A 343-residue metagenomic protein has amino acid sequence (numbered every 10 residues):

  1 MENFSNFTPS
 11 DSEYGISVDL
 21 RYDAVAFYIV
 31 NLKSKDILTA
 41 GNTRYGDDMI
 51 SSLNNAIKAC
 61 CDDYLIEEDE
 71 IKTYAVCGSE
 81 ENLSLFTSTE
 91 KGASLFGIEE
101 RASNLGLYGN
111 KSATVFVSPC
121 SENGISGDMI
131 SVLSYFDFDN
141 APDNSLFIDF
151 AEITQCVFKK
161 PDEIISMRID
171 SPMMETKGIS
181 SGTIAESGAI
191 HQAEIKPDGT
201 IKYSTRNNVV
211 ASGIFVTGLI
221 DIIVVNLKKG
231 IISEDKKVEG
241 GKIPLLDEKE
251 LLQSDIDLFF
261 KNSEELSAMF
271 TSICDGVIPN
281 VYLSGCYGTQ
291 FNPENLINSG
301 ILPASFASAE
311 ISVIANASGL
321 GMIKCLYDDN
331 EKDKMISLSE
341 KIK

Functional and structural regions predicted by a protein language model:
M1-Y22, S52-T73, G78-L146, P161 (+1 more regions): Nucleotide/phosphate-binding catalytic cleft detector across ATP-hydrolyzing and phosphate-transferring enzymes
R21, A26-Y45, E90-N104, S131 (+2 more regions): Glycine-rich phosphate-binding loop of actin/hexokinase-like ATP-binding domains
N42-D63, H191, E265: N-terminal phosphate-binding loop and adjacent alpha-helix
E67-S79, I223, G276-C286: Short glycine-rich phosphate-binding loop at a beta-alpha junction
P119-I125, L146, T205-G213, K249-S263 (+1 more regions): Hydrophobic alpha-helical scaffolding
D128-Y135, E264, E310-K343: Glycine-rich phosphate-binding/hydrolytic loop that grips phosphoryl groups
N208-L245, E340-K343: Conserved ATP-utilizing enzyme core subdomain
L227-C274: A contiguous, well-structured pocket-lining segment that forms one wall/lid of small-molecule binding clefts in soluble
